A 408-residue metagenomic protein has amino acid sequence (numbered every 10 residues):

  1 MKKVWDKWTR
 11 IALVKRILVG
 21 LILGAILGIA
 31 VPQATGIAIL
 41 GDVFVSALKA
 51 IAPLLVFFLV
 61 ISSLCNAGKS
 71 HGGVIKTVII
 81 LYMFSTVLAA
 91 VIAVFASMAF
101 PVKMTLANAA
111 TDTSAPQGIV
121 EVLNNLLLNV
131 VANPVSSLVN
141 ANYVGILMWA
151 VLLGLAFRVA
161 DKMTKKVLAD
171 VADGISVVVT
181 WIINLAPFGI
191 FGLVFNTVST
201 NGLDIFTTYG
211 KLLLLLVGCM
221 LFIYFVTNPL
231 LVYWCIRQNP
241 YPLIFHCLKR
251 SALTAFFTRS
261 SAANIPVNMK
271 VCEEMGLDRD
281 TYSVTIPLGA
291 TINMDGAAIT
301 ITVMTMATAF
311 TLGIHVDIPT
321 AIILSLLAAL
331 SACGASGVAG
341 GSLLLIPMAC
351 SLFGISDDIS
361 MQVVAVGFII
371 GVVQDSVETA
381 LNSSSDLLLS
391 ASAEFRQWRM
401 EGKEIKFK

Functional and structural regions predicted by a protein language model:
V4-A30, D42-L48, G73-P242, K403 (+1 more regions): Signature of multi-pass transmembrane helix bundles
L13, L48-I51, N140-V144, V179-N184 (+4 more regions): Membrane-interfacial loop-to-helix junctions in multi-pass transporters
A47, M83-V87, V91, V217-L221 (+4 more regions): Hydrophobic transmembrane alpha-helical segments of multi-pass transport and channel proteins
A50-L59: Active-site-adjacent helical/loop segments in soluble small-molecule enzymes
L55, G189, S260-N268, A298-M304 (+2 more regions): Transmembrane helix boundary and interhelical junction motifs in multipass membrane proteins
L64-G73, V159-K162, N201, R237-P240 (+4 more regions): Juxtamembrane helix-boundary/capping and inter-helix hinge elements in multi-pass membrane proteins
R250-A332, L389, M400-F407: Helix-loop-helix junctions within the multi-pass membrane cores of secondary transporters/permeases
V303-K408: Transmembrane alpha-helical segments and their short flanking loops that form helix-hairpins/helix-helix interfaces
